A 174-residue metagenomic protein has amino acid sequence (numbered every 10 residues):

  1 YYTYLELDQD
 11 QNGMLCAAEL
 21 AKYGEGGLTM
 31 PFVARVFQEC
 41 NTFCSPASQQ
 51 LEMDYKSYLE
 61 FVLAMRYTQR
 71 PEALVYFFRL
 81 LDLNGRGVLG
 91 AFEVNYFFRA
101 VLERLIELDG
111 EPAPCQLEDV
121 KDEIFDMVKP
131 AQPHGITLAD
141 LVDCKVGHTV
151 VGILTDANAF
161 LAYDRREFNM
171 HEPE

Functional and structural regions predicted by a protein language model:
Y1-N12, F32-L63, A73-G85, P112-D140: Primarily EF-hand calcium-binding motifs
M14-M30, E52-R66, L89-L108, I136-V150: Amphipathic regulatory helices of Ca2+-sensor modules
E19, R70-F77, E93, I106-A113 (+1 more regions): Structured alpha-helical bundle/scaffold domains in large eukaryotic membrane-trafficking regulators
G24, C40, F78, F98 (+4 more regions): Solvent-exposed, non-transmembrane amphipathic alpha-helical segments
P46, N84, R104, E167-F168: Alpha-helix boundary/capping detector
P114-E174: C-terminal interaction modules of eukaryotic adaptor/scaffold proteins
